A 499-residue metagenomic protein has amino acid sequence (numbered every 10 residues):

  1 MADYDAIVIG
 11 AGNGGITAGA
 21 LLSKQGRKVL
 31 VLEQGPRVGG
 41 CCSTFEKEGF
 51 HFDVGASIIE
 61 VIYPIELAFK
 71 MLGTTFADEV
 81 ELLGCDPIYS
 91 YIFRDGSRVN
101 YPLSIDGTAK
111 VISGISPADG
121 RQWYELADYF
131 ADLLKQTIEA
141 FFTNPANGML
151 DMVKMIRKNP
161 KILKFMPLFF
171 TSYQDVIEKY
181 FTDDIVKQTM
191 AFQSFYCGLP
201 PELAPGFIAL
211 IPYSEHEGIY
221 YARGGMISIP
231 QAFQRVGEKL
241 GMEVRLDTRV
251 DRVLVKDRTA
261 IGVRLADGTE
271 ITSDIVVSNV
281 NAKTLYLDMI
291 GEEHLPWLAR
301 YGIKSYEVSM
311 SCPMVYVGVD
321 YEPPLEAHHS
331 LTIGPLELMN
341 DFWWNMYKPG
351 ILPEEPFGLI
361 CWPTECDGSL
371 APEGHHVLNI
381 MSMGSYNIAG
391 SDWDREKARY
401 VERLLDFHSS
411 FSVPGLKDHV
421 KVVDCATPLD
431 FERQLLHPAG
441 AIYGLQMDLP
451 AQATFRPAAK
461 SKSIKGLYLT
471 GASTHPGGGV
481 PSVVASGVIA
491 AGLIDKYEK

Functional and structural regions predicted by a protein language model:
M1-A6, K24-Q25, D448-Q452, S461 (+1 more regions): Extreme N-terminal leader/targeting segments of oxidoreductases
A2-Q136: N-terminal glycine-rich phosphate/pyrophosphate-binding loop and immediately adjacent elements
A56, A472-I494: A conserved FAD-binding loop/helix module that cradles the flavin
R94-L203: Rossmann-like flavin
D183-C197, P353-C361, P414-P476: A glycine-rich dinucleotide-binding beta-alpha-beta segment and adjacent secondary-structure elements that constitute
L210-R264: Helical element adjacent to the flavin cofactor pocket in flavoenzyme catalytic cores
D251-A371: Mid-domain catalytic core of redox enzymes that form a hydrophobic substrate pocket/lid adjacent to a catalytic redox
D320-E432: C-terminal segments that line or cap access tunnels to active or ligand-binding sites in enzymes and enzyme-associated
